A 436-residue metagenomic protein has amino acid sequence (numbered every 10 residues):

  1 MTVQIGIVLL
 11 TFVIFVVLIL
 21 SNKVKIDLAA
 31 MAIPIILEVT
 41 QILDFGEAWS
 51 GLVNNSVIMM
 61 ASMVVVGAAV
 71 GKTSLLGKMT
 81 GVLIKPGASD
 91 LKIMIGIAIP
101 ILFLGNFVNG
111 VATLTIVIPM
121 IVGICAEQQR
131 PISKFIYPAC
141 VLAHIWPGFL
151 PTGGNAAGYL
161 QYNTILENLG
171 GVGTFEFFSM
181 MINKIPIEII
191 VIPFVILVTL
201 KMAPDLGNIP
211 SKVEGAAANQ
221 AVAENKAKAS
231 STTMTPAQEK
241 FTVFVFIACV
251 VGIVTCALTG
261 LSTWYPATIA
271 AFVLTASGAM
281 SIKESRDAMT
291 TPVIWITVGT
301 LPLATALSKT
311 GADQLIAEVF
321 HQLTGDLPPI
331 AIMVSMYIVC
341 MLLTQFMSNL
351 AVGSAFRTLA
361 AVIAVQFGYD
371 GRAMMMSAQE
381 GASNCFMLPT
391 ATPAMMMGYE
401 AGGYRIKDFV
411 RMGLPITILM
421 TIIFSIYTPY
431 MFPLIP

Functional and structural regions predicted by a protein language model:
M1-A61, V65, M180-E318, I416-T417 (+2 more regions): Hydrophobic transmembrane alpha-helices of multi-pass small-molecule transporters
I7, E127-Y137, V141-T232, M376-P436: Juxtamembrane and boundary regions of transmembrane helices in multi-pass small-molecule transporters and channels
I14-N22, A68-V82, V122-C125, L274-E284 (+3 more regions): C-terminal ends of transmembrane helices
F15-V24, P100-N109, L142-T152, G252-L258 (+2 more regions): Transmembrane alpha-helix interface/packing and boundary motifs in multi-pass membrane proteins, characterized by
D27-M31, N109-I118, P151-Y159, F346-R357 (+1 more regions): Transmembrane helix boundary and interhelical junction motifs in multipass membrane proteins
A30, A61, A98, A139-C140 (+5 more regions): Residue-level recognition of transmembrane alpha-helices in multi-pass small-molecule transporters/permeases
I35, V39-S133, A288-V293, T297-F367: Membrane-embedded alpha-helical segments and adjacent helix-loop junctions characteristic of multi-pass solute
F45, I132, F177, T263 (+3 more regions): Alpha-helix N-cap/start motif
